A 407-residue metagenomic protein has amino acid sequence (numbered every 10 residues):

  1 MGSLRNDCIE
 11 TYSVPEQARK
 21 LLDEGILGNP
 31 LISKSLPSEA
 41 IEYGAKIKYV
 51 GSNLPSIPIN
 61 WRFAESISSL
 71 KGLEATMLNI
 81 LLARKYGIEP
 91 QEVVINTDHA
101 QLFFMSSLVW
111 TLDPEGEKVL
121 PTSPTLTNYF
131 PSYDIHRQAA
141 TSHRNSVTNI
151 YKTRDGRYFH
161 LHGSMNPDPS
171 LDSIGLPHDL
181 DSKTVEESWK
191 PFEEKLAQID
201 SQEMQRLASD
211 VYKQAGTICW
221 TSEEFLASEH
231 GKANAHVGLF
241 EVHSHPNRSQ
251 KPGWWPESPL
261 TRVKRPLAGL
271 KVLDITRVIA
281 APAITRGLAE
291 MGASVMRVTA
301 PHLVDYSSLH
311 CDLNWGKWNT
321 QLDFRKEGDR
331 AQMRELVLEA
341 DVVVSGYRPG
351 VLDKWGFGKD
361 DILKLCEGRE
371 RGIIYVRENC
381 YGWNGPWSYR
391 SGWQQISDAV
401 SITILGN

Functional and structural regions predicted by a protein language model:
G2-H302, L338-V342, I362-K364, R369-V376: Acyl-CoA thioester-binding alpha/beta core of soluble enzymes
G87-I88, K317, Q394, I402: Residue-level detector of functionally special positions within alpha-helical transmembrane segments of multi-pass
R277, F324, Y347-P349, N379-C380 (+1 more regions): Short glycine-/small-residue-rich Rossmann-like dinucleotide-binding loops
A280-A281, L303-Y306, V351-K354, G382-G385: Flexible loop/turn segments at secondary-structure boundaries
A293, R297-F324, G328: Glycine-rich phosphate-binding loop and adjoining beta1-alpha1-beta2 segment of Rossmann-like nucleotide-binding folds
W318-G368: A structured beta-alpha segment of the ubiquitous adenosine-cofactor-binding alpha/beta core
F357-I402: Rossmann-fold NAD(P)-binding glycine/threonine-rich loop
I404-N407: Long, C-terminal catalytic modules of enzymes
